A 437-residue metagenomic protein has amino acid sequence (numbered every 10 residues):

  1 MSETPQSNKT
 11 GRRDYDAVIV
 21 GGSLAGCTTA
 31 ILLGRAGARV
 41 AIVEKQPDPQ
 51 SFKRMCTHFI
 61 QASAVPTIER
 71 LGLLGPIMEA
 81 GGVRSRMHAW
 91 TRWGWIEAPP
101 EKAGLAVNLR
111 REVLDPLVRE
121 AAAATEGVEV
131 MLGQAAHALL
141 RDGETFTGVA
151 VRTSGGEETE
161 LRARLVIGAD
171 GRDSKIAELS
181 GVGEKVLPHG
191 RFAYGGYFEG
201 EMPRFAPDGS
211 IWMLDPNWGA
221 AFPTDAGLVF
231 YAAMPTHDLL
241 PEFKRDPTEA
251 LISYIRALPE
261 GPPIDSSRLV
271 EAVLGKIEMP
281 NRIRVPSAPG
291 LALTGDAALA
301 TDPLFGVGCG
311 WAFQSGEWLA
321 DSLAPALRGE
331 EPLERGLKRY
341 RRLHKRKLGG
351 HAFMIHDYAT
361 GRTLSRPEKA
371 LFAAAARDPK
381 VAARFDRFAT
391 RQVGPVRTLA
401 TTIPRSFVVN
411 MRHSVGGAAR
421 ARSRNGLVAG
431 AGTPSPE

Functional and structural regions predicted by a protein language model:
M1-D14, D296: A short, basic/flexible loop-to-alpha-helix module at the beginning of a structural domain
K9-A25, A41: Beta1/beta-strand and adjacent pyrophosphate-binding region of the FAD-binding site in flavoprotein oxidoreductases
V20, I31-C56: Glycine-rich FAD pyrophosphate-binding loop
I42-V43, G168, T294, A300: Generic enzyme active-site microenvironment
P49, A121-E260: Predominantly flavin-linked oxidoreductase catalytic cores and closely associated redox partners
E69-P116: A conserved beta-strand/loop capping segment in the N-terminal third of enzymes that catalyze redox or closely related
P241-R328, P332-L337: FAD/FMN-dependent oxidoreductases across multiple families
A324-E437: C-terminal helical "tail/cap" subdomain of flavin- and related membrane-associated enzymes
